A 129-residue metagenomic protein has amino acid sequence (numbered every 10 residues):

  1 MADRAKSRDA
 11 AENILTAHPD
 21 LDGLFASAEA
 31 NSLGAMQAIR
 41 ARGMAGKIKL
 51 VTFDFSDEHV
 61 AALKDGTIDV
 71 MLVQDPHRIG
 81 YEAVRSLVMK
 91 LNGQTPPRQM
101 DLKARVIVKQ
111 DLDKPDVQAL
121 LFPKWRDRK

Functional and structural regions predicted by a protein language model:
M1-A61: Hydrophobic alpha-helical
R4-R8, F55-H59, D75-N92: Hydrophobic alpha-helical segments within soluble ligand-binding/sensing domains
N13, A41, D69, S86-G93: Short basic/hydrophobic patches in alpha-helices and adjacent helix-turn junctions that form amphipathic surface motifs
P19, M44, T67, Q94-T95: Residue-level recognition of short, well-ordered coil/turn positions that link secondary-structure elements
K47, T67-I68, K103: A generic structural signal for alpha->beta connector loops
T52, L72-V73, V108: Structural signal for conserved beta-strand scaffold positions within catalytic alpha/beta enzyme cores
D65-H77: Short beta-strand elements at the ligand-binding edges of bilobed clamshell
R78, E82-K129: Hinge/cleft segment of the Venus flytrap/periplasmic-binding protein
